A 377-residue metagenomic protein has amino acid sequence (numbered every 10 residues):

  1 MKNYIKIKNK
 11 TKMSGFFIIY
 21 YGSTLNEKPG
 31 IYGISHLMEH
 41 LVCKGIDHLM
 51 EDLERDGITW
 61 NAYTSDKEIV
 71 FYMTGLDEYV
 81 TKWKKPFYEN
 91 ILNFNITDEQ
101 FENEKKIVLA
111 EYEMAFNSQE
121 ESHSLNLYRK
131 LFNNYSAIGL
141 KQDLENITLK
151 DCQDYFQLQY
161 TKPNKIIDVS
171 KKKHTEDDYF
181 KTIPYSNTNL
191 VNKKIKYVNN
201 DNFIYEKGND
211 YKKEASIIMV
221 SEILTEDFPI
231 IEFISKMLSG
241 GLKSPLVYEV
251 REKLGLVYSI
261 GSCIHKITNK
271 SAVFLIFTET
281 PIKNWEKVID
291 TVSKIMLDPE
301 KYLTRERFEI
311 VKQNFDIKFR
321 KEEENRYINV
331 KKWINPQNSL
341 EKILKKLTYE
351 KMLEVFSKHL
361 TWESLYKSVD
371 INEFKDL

Functional and structural regions predicted by a protein language model:
M1-Y4, D177-D178: Beta-lactamase-like hydrolase cores
I5-T24, N164, T188-P245: His/Glu-based metal-binding/catalytic segments typifying zinc-dependent metallopeptidases
G22-Y32: Short pre-active-site segment immediately N-terminal to the catalytic Zn-binding motif
S23-L25, H40, A137: A short, flexible beta-alpha/helix-coil linker loop
G30-I34, Y79, T148, T175 (+6 more regions): Short amphipathic alpha-helical segments
G33-D47: Active-site SXXK
L49-N192, I223, K253-L377: Charge-rich, well-structured scaffold segments of protease-associated domains
